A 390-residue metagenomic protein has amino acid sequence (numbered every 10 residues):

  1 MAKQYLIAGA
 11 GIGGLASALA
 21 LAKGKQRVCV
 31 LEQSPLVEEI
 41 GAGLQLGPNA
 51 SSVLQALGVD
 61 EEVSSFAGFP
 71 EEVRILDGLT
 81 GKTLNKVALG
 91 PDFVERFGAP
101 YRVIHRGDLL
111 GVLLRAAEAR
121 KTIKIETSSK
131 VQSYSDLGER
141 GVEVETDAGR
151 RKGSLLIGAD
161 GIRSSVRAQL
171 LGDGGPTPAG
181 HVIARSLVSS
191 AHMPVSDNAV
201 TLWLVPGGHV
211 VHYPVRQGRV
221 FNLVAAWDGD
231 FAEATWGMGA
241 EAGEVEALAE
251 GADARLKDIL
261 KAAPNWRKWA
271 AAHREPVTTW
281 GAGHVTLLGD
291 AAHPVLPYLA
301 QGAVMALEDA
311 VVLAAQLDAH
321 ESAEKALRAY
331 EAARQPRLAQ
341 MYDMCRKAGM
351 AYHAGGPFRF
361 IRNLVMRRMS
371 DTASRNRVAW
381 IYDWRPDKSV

Functional and structural regions predicted by a protein language model:
A2-Y5, A22, G47-L187, D230-E246 (+1 more regions): Conserved N-terminal helical subregion
L6-K23, R27-S34, I157-G158, A184 (+3 more regions): Conserved mid-domain beta->alpha element of the FAD-binding
V37-E38, S165-V166, P294-L296: Catalytic P-loop NTPase motifs of RecA-like helicase/translocase cores
G41, L57-G58, A67, V87-A88 (+4 more regions): Short, flexible helix/strand-to-coil boundary loops that buttress conserved ligand/catalytic motifs in alpha/beta
E61, S190-S196, A232, A319-H320: Short helix-loop capping/hinge motifs at secondary-structure junctions, enriched in acidic/polar residues
N198-E233, M238, A242, A249-E250 (+1 more regions): Active-site substrate-recognition segment that forms the wall of the catalytic cavity or substrate channel
T235-K268, A323, E331-A332: Flavin-binding catalytic cores
D343, K347-D383, D387: Alpha-helical membrane-targeting segments
